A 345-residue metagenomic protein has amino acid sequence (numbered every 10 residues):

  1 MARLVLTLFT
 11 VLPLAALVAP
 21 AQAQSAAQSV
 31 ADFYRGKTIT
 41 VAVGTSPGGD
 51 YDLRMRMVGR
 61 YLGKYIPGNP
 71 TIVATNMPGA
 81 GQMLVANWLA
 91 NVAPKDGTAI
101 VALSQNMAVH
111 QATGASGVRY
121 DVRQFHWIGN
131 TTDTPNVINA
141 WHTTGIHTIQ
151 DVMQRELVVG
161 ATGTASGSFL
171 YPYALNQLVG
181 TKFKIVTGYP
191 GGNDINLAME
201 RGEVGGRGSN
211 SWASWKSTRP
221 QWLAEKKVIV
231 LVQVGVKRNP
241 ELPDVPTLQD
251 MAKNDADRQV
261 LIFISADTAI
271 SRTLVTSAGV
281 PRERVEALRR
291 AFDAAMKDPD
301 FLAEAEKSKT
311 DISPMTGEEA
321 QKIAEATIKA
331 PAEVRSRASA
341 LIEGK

Functional and structural regions predicted by a protein language model:
V5-L17: Bacterial N-terminal signal peptides
A27, A31-D32, G48-G68, F169-Q177: Short, polar/charged alpha-helical segment
R35-K37, A224-K226, L231, M251-K253 (+3 more regions): An extracytoplasmic/periplasmic, membrane-proximal ligand-sensing/linker region
I39, K64-N69, W88-A99, M107-G202 (+3 more regions): Hinge/capping helix and adjacent helix->loop/strand transition within the periplasmic-binding protein
T40-M55, G79-G81, G160-G167: Extracytoplasmic "Venus flytrap"
Q82, D96-L103, G160, V204-S211 (+1 more regions): Paired acidic/hydrophobic, glycine-rich loop segments that form the ligand-binding mouth/hinge of periplasmic-binding
Q105-G117, F169-L178, G206-M251: A ligand-binding cleft/hinge motif common to bilobed small-molecule-binding domains
D121-T131, K182-G188, T218-D267, T316 (+1 more regions): Short beta-strand->loop
